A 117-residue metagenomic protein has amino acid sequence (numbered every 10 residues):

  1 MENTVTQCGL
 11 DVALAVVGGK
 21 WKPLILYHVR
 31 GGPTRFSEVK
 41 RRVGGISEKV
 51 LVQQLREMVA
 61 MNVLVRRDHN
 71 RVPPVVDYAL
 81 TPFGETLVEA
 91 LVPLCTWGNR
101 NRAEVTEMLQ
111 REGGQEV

Functional and structural regions predicted by a protein language model:
E2, L80, E116-V117: Loop-helix junctions at membrane interfaces
N3-T4, A13, N62-V63, A90: Short, contiguous, well-ordered secondary-structure segments
T4-V50, R71, D77, E85 (+1 more regions): N-terminal helix-turn-helix DNA-binding core of bacterial DNA-binding proteins
Y27, T86-V117: Amphipathic alpha-helical dimerization/coiled-coil segments that flank or bridge DNA-binding/regulatory modules
P33, V43, L55, G84 (+2 more regions): Short amphipathic alpha-helical/adjacent loop interface patches that line ligand and macromolecule-binding sites
L51, L55-M58: Basic amphipathic alpha-helical segments that dock to polyanions
V59-A79: Beta-hairpin "wing" of winged helix-turn-helix
